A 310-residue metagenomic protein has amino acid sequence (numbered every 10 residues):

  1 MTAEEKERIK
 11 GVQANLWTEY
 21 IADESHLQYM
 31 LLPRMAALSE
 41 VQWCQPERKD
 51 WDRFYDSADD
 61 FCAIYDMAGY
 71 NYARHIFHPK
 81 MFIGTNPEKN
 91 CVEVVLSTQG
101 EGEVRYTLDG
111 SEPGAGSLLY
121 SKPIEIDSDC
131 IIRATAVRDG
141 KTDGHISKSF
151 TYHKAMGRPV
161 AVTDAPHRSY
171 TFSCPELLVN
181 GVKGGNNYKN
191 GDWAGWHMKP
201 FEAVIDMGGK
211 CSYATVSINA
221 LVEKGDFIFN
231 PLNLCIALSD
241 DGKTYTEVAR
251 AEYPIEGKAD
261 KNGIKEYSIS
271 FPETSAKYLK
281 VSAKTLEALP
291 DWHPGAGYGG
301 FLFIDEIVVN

Functional and structural regions predicted by a protein language model:
M1-K49, A63: Active-site core of glycosidic bond-cleaving carbohydrate-active enzymes
E7-G11, C91, S121, Y213 (+2 more regions): Active-site lining segments that contact anionic ligands and/or coordinate catalytic metals
M35, T142-G144, D291-G297: Beta-sandwich strand segments
S39-P46, G140, C211, Y278 (+1 more regions): A generic secondary-structure signal for well-formed alpha-helical elements
Q45, K49-V204, L221, I228-N230: Short, compositionally stereotyped local motifs that mark structural "simplifiers"
G110-L119, V248-N262: Solvent-exposed beta-strand/loop surfaces of large extracellular or lumenal domains
N186-A249, Y253, K261-N310: Aromatic, loop-rich ligand-recognition surfaces of beta-strand-rich domains
